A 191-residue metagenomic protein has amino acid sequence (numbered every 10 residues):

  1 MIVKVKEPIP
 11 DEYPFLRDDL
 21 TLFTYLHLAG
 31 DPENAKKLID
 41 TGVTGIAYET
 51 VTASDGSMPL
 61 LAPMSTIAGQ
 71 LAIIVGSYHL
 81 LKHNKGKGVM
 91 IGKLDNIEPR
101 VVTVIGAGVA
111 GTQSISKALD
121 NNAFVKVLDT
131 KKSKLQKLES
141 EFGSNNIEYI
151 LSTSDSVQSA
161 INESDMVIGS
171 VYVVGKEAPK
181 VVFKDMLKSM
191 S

Functional and structural regions predicted by a protein language model:
M1-G30, Q158-M166, K176-S191: Rossmann-fold NAD(P) dinucleotide-binding segment
P10-R100: Glycine/serine-rich phosphate-binding loop and adjoining beta1-alpha1 elements at the start of nucleotide-handling
P14-L16, A35-K36, I115-K117, E139-S140 (+1 more regions): Short amphipathic alpha-helical segments
H27-G30, T50-T52, K131-K132, T153-D155 (+1 more regions): Short, acidic/turn-prone active-site loops that include or flank metal/cofactor- and phosphate-binding residues
L60-M64, S140-N145, D185: Short low-complexity, flexible loop/linker segments enriched in glycine and/or proline with clustered acidic
H83-G169: Glycine-rich phosphate/diphosphate-binding loop of Rossmann-like nucleotide-binding domains
